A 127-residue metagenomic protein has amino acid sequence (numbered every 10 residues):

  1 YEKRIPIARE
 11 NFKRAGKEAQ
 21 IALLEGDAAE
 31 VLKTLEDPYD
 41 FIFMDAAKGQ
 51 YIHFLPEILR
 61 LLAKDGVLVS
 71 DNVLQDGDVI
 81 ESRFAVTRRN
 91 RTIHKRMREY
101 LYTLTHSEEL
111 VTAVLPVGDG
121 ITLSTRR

Functional and structural regions predicted by a protein language model:
Y1-R127: S-adenosylmethionine/decaboxylated-SAM
